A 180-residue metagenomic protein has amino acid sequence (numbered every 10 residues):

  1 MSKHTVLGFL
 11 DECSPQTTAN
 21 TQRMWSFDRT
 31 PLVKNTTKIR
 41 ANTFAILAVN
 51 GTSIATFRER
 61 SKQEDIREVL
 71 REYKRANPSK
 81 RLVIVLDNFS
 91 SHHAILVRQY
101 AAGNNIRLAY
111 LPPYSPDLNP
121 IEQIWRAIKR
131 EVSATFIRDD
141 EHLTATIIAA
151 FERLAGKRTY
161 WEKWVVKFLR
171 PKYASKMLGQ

Functional and structural regions predicted by a protein language model:
M1-R71, P171, S175-Q180: Extended, low-complexity cationic-aromatic segments
S2-K3, N77-P78, N104: A structural signal for short coil/turn segments at secondary-structure junctions
K3-L7, I121-Q180: C-terminal anion-handling pockets and recognition modules
T5-G8, K80-L86: Generic beta-sheet signal
L10-S14, A45-L47, L86-N88, N119-E122 (+1 more regions): Short, conserved catalytic/metal-binding motifs centered on acidic residues
Q16, I84-R98, P113-L118: Acidic, metal-coordinating catalytic cores used for nucleic-acid/nucleotide bond scission and strand-transfer chemistry
T30-T37, G103-P120, I137: RNase H-like polynucleotidyl transferase catalytic core
V69-E72, L96-Y100: A short acidic, amphipathic alpha-helical/loop segment
